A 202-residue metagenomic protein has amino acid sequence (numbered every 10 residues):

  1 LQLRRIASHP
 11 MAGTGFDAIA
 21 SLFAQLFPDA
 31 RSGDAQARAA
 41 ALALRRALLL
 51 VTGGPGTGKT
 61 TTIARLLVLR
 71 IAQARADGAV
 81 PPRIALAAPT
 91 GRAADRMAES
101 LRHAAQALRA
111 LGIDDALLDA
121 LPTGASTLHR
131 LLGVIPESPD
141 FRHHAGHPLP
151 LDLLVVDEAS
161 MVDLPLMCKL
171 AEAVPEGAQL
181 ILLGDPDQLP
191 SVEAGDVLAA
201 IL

Functional and structural regions predicted by a protein language model:
L1-L202: Conserved ATP-binding/catalytic motifs of P-loop helicase motor domains
